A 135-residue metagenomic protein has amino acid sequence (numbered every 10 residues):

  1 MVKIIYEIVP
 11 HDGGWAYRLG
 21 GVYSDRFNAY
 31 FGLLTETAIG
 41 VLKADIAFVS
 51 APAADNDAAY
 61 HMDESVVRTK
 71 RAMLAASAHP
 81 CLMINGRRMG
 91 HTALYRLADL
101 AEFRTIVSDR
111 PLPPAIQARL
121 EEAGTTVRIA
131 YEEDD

Functional and structural regions predicted by a protein language model:
K3-D135: Conserved phosphate- and dinucleotide-binding cores of soluble alpha/beta proteins, encompassing both enzyme active
